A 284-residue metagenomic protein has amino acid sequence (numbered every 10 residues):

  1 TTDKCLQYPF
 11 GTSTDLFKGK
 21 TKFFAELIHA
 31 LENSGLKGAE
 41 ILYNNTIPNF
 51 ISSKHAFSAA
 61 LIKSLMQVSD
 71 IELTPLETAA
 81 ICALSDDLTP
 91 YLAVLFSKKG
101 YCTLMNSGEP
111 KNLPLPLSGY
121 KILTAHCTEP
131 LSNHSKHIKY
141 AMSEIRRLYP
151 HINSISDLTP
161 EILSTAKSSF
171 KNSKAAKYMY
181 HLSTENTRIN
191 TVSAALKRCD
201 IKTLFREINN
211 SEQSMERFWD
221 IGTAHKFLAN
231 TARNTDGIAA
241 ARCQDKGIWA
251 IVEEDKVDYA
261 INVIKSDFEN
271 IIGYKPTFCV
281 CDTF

Functional and structural regions predicted by a protein language model:
T1-G19, H29-N33, G108-A241, I251-F284: C-terminal nucleotide
F17-L115, T128, V257: Gly/Ser-rich oxyanion-binding loop with an adjacent helix/lid that shapes the negatively charged ligand pocket
L61, I248-A250: Short hydrophobic alpha-helical segments that form membrane-spanning helices or hydrophobic packing faces of helical
C243-G247: Short Gly/Ser/Thr- and Asp/Glu-enriched loop/turn motifs at secondary-structure junctions
